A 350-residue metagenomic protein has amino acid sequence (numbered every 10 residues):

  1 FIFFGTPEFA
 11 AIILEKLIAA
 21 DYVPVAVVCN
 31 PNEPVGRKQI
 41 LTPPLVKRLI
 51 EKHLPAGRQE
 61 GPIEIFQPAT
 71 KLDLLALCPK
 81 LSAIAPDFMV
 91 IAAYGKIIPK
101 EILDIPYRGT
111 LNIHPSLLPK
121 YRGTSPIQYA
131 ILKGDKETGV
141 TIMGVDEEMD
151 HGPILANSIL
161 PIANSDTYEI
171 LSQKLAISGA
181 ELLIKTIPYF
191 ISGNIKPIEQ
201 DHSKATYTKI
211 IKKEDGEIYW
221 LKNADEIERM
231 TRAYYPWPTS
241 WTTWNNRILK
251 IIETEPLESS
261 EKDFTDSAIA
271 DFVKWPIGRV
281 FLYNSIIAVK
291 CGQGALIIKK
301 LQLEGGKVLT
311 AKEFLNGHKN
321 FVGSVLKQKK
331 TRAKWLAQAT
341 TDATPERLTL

Functional and structural regions predicted by a protein language model:
F1-P238, L303, L315, N320 (+2 more regions): One-carbon transfer enzymes
L221-L350: An anion-binding loop in the catalytic cleft
